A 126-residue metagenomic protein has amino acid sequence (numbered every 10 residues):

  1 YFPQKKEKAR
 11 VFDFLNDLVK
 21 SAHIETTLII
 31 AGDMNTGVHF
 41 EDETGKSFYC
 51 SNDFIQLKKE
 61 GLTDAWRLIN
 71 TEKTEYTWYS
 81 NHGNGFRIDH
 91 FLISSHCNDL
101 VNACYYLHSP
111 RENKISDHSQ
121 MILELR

Functional and structural regions predicted by a protein language model:
Y1-R126: Active-site regions of metal-assisted phosphoester/phosphodiester hydrolases, unifying DNase/endonuclease modules
